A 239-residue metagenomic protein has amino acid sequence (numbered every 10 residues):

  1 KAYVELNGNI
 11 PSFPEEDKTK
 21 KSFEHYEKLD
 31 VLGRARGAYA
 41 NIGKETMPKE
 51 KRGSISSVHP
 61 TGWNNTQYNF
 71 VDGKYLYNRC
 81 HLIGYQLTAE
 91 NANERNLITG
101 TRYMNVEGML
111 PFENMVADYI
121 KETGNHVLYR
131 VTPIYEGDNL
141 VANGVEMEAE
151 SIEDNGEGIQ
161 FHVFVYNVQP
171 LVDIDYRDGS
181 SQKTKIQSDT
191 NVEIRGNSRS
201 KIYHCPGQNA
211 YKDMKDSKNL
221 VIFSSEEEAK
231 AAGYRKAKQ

Functional and structural regions predicted by a protein language model:
K1-K28, V192-E193: N-terminal module-boundary/linker segments of secreted carbohydrate-active enzymes
E5, E15-K18, I55, G73 (+5 more regions): Alpha-helical protein-protein interaction elements
F13-E15, L82-I83, N209-K212: A short, structure-level motif marking secondary-structure boundaries and short turns
E16-K183: Domain-level detector of nuclease and nuclease-like folds in predominantly extracellular/periplasmic contexts
S180-Q239: Mature, structured domains enriched in cysteine- and short glycine motifs
